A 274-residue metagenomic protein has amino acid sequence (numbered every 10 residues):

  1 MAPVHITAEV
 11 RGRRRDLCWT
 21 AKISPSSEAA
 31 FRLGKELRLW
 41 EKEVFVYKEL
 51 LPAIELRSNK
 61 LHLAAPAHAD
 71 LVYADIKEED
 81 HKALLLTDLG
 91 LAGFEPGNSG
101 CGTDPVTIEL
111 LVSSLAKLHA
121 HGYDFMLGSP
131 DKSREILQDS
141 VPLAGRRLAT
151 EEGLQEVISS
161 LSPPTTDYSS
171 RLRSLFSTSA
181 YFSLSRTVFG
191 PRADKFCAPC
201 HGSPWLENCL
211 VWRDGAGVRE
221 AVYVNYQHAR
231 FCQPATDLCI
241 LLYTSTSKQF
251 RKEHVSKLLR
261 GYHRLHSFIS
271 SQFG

Functional and structural regions predicted by a protein language model:
M1-D80, L84, W212-G217, A221: Conserved NTP-binding catalytic cores of kinases and kinase-like/nucleotidyltransferase enzymes across multiple kinase
A21, A64-A69, D75, E79-L84 (+5 more regions): Extended, non-catalytic subsegments within catalytic or DNA/protein-binding/adaptor domains
S26, L91-A92, H228-F231: Activation segment
R32-L33, R57, E95-V106, K248-Q249: Short, polar/flexible loop-turn hinges at active-site or ligand-entry regions and domain interfaces
F45, E49, H228-S271: Active-site activation/catalytic loop segments of kinase-like enzymes and analogous catalytic loops in related
A53-A65, G122-S133, S267-G274: Surface-exposed helix-capping loop/turn segments at secondary-structure junctions
G90-H201, L210-A216: ATP-dependent phospho-/nucleotidyl transfer catalytic cores
D194, A198, W205-K248: Catalytic activation segment of kinase domains across protein kinase-like and atypical kinase folds
